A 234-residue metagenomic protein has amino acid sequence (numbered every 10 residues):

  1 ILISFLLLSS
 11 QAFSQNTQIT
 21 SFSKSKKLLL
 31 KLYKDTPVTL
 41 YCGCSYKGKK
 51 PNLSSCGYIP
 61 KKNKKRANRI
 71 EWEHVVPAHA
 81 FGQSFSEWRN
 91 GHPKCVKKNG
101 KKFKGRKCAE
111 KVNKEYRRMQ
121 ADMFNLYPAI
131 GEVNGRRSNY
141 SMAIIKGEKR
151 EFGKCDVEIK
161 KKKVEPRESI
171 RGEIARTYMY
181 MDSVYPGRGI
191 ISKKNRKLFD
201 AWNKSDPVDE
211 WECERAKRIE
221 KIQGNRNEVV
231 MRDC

Functional and structural regions predicted by a protein language model:
F5-L6, T17: Compositionally biased, low-complexity segments
Q15-R69, L198-A201, W211-E212, I219: Aromatic-lined ligand-binding clefts that engage carbohydrates, nucleic acids, or primary amines
P60-C234: Domain-level detector of nuclease and nuclease-like folds in predominantly extracellular/periplasmic contexts
